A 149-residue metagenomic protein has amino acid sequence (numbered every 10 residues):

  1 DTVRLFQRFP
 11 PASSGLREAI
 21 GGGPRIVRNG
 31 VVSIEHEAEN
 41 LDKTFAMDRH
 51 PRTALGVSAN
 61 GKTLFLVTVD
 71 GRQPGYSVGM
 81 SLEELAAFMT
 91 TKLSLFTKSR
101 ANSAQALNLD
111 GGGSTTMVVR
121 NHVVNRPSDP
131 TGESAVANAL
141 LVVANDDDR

Functional and structural regions predicted by a protein language model:
D1-R149: Gly/Ser/Thr/Pro-rich low-complexity, intrinsically disordered segments
